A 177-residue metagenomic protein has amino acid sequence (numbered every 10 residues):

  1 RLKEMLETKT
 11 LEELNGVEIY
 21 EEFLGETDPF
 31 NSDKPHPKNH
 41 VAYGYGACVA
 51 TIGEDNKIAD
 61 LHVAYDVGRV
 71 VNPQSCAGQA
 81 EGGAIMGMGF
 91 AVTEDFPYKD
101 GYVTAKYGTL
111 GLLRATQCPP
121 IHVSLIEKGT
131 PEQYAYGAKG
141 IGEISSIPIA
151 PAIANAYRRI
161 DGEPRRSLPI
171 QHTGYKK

Functional and structural regions predicted by a protein language model:
R1-K177: C-terminal catalytic domains of large/alpha subunits in multi-subunit enzymes
